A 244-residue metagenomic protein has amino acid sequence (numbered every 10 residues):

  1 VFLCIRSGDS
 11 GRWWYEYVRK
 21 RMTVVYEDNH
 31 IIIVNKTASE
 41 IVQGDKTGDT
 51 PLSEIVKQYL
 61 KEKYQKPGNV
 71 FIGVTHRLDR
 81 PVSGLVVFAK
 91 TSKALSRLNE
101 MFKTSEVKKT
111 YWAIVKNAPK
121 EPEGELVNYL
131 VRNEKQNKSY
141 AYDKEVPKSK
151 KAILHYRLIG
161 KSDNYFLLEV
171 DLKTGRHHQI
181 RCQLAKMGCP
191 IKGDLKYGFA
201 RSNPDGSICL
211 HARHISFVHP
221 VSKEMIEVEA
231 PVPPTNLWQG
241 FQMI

Functional and structural regions predicted by a protein language model:
V1-I244: RNA pseudouridine synthases
